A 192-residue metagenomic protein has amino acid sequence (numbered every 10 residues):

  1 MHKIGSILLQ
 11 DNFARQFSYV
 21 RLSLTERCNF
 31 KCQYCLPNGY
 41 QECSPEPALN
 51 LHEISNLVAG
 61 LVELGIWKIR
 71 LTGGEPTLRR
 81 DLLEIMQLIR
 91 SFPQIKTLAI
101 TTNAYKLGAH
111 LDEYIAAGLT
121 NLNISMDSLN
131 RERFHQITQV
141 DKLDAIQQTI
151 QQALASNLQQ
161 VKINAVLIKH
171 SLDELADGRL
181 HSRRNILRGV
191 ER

Functional and structural regions predicted by a protein language model:
H2-T97: Conserved alpha-helical substructure of the radical SAM core
T25, P37-N38, S125-D127, R192: Generic beta-structure capping elements
L51-R70, L78-L180, G189-V190: Radical SAM/AdoMet-radical enzyme domain recognition
N185: Hydrophobic, well-structured mid-protein blocks that either form specific transmembrane helices
